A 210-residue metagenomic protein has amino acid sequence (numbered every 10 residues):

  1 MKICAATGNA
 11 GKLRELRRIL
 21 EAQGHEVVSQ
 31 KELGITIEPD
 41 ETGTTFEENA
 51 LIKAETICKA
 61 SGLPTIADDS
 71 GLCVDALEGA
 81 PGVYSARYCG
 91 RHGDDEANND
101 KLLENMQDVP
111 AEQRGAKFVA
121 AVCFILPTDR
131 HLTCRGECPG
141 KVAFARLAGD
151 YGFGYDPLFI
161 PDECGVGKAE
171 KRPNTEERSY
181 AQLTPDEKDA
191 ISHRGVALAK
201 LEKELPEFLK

Functional and structural regions predicted by a protein language model:
K2-C4, A10-K210: Anionic-ligand binding patches
